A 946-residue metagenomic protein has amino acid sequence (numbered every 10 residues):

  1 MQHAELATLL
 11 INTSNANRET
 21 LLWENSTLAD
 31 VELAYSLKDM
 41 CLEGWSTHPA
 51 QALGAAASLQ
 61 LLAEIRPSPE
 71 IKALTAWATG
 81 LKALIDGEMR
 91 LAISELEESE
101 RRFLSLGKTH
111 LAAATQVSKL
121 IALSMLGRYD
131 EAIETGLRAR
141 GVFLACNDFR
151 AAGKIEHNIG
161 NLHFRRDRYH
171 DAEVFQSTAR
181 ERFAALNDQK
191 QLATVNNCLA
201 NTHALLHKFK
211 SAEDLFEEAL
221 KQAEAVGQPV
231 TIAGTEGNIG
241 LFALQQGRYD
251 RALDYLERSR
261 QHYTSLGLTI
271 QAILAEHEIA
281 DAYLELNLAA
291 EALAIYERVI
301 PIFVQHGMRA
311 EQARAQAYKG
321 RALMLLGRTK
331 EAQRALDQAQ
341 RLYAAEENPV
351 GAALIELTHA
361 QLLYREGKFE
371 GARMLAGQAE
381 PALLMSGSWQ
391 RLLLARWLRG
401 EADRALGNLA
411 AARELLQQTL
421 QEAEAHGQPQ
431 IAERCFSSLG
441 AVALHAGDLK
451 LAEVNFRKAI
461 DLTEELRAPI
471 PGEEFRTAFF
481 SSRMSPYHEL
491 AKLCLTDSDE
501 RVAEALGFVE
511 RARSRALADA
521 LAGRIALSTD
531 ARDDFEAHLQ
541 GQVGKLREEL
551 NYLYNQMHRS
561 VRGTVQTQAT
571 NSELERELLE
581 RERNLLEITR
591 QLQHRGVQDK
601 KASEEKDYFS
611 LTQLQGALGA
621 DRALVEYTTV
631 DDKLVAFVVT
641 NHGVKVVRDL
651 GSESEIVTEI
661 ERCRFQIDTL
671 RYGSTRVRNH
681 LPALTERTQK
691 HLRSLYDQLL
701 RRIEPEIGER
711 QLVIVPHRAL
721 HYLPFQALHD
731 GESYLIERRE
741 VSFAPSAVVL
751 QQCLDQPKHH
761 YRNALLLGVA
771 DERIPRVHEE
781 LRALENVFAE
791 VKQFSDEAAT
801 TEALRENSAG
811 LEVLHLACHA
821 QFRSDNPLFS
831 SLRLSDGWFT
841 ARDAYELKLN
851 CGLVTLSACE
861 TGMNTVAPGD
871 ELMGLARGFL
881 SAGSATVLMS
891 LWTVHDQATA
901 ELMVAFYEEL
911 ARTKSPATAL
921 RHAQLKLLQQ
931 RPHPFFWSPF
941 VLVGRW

Functional and structural regions predicted by a protein language model:
H3, A34-T47, A73-M89, L111-R128 (+11 more regions): Tandem amphipathic alpha-helical repeat scaffolds
A57-E64, E98-K108, R138-D148, S177-D188 (+8 more regions): Amphipathic alpha-helical segments of tetratricopeptide repeats
Q176, L256, E573, L684 (+3 more regions): A domain-level signal for caspase-like cysteine endopeptidase catalytic cores and their zymogen-processing architecture
L449-S733, K758-L765, N786: Amphipathic alpha-helical protein-protein interaction segments
H642-K645, G651, H717-R776, A783 (+3 more regions): Boundary/activation segment at the start of structured domains
P745-L750, D755-P757, A770-P775, E802 (+1 more regions): Catalytic cores of nucleophile-dependent amide-cleaving enzymes
A898-W946: An often Trp-containing, charged/polar helix-loop segment at the C-terminal end of enzyme catalytic cores
